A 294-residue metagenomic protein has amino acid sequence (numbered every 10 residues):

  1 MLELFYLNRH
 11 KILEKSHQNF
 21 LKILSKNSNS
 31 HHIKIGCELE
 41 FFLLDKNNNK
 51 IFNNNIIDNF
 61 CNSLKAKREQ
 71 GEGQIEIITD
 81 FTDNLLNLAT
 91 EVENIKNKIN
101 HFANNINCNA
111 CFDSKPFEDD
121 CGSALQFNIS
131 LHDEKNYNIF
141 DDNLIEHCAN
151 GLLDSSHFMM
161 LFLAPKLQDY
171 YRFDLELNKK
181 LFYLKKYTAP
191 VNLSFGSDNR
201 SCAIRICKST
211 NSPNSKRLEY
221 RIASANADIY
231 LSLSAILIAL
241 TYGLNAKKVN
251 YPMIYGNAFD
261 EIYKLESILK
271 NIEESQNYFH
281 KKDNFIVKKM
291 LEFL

Functional and structural regions predicted by a protein language model:
M1-L294: Glycine-rich, acidic/polar active-site loops that bind/position phosphate-bearing ligands
